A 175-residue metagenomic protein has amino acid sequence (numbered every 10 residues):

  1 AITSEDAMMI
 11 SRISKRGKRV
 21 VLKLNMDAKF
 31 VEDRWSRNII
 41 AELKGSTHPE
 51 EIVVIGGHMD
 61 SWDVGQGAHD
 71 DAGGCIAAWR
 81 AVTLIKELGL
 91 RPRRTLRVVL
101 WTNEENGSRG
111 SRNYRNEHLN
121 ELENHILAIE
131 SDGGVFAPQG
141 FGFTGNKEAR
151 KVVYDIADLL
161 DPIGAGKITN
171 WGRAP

Functional and structural regions predicted by a protein language model:
A1-A68, R80-R93, N116: Soluble metallo-hydrolase cores and metallopeptidase-like ectodomains found primarily in the secretory/periplasmic
A1-K15, H48, D63, W101-P175: Metal-dependent peptidase/peptidase-like ectodomains
K23-N25, V99, T169: General small-molecule cofactor/ligand-binding pocket signal
R34, D71-G74, G107, A149: Active-site-proximal structural scaffolding
V53-G56, R93-T102, L127-I129: Beta-strand segments within the central parallel beta-sheet cores of soluble alpha/beta enzyme folds
D63-I76, P175: Gly/Ser-rich catalytic serine loop of serine hydrolases
A72-R80, R109, N113: Short amphipathic alpha-helical face segments that pack within enzyme cores and frequently flank/anchor catalytic
